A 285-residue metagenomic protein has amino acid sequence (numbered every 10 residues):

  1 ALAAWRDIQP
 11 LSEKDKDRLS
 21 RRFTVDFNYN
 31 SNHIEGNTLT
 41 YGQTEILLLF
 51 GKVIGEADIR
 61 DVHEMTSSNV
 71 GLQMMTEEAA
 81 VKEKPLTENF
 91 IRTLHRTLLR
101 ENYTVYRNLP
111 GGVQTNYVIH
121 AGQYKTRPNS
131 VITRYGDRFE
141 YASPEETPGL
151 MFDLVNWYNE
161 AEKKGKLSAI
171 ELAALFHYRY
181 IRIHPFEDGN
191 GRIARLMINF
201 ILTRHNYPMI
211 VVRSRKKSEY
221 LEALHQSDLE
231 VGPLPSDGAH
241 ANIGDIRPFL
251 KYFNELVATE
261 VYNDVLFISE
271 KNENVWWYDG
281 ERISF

Functional and structural regions predicted by a protein language model:
A1-F285: FIC/Doc superfamily catalytic core
